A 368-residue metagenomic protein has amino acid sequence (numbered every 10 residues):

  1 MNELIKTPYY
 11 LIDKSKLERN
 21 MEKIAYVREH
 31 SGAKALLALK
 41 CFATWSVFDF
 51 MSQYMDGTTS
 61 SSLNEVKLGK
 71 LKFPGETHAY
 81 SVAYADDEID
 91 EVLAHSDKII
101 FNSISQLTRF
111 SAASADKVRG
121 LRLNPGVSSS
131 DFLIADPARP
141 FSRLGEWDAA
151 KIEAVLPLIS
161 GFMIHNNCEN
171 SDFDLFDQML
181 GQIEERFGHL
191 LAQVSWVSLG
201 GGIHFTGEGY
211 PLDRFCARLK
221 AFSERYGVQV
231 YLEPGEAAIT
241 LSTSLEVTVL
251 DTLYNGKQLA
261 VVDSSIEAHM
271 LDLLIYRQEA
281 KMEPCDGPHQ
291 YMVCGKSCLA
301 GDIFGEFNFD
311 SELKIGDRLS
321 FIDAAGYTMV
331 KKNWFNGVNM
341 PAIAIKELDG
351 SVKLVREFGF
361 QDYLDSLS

Functional and structural regions predicted by a protein language model:
M1-P74, Y80-Y84, S265, F309-I322 (+1 more regions): N-terminal capping/small domains of soluble enzymes
I12-R19, F42, S46, N64 (+8 more regions): Conserved active-site and cofactor/substrate-binding residues in soluble primary-metabolism enzymes
A33-W196, Y210, R218: Active-site-proximal beta-alpha core segment in soluble small-molecule metabolic enzymes
H165-C168, V197-T206, P234-E236: Glycine-rich beta-strand-to-loop/alpha-helix junction loops that act as flexible
D172-D177, T206-A217, L241-D251, N308-F309: Short glycine/threonine-rich loop-to-helix capping motif typified by GTGT followed within a few residues by an Asp-Pro
E185, L191-V194, R214-R225, F307-S320: Acidic/histidine-enriched ion/cofactor-binding microenvironments in catalytic or ligand-binding pockets
P234-S368: Charged (often Lys/Glu-rich) extended helix/loop segments that serve as interaction or gating elements
